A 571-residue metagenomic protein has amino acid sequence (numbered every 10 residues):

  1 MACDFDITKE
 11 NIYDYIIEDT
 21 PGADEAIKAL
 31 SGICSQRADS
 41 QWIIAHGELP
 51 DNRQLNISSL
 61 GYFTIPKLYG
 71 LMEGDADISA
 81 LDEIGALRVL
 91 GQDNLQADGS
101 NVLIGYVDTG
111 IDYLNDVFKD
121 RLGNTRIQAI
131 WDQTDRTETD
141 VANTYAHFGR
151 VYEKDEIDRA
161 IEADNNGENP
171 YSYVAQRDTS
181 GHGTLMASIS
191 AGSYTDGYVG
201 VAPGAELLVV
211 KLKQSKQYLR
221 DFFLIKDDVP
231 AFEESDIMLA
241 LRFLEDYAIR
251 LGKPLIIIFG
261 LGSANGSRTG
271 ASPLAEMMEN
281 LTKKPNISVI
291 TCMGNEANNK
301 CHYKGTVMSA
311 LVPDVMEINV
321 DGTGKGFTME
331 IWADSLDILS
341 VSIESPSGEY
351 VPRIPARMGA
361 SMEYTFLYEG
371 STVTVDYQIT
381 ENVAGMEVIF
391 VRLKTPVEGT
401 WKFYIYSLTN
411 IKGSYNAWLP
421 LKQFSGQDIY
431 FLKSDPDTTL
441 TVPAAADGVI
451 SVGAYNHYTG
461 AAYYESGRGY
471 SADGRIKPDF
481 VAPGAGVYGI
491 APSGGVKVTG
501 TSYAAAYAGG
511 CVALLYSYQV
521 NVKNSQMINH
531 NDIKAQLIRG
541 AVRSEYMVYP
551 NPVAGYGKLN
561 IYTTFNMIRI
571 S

Functional and structural regions predicted by a protein language model:
A2-L103, T109-R126, G399-W401, Y430 (+2 more regions): Autoinhibitory propeptides
L68-G70, L239-T269, C292, L408: Short acidic, glycine-rich surface-loop motifs adjacent to enzyme active sites
G91-E233, K325, L336-D337, A446-G448 (+3 more regions): Subtilisin-like serine protease catalytic core
A142, R150-I157, N299-E387, I405 (+1 more regions): Extracellular S/T/G-rich loop segment that most often corresponds to the catalytic His/Ser-adjacent loop
A187-S190, T195, L208-Y218, E245-L255 (+3 more regions): Hydrolase catalytic cores
D228-I256, Y546-S571: C-terminal domain-closing interface element
I256-I257, L274-S309, K558-N566: Catalytic cores of secreted or luminal carbohydrate-active enzymes
Y377-F390, K394-E398, Y406-S425: Short acidic/polar inter-strand loop motif in beta-rich domains
